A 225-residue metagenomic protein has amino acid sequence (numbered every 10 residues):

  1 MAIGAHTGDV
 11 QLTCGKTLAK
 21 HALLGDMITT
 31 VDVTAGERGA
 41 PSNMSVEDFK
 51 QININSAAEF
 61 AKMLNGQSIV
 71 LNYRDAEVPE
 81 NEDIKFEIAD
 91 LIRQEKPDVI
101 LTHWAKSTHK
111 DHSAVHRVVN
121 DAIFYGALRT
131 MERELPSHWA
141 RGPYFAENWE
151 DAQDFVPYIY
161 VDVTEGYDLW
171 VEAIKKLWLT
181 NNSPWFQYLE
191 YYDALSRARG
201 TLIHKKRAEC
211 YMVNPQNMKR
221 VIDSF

Functional and structural regions predicted by a protein language model:
M1, P79-F225: Metal-dependent de-N-acetylase/amidase catalytic core
M1-E95, M212, S224: Active-site rim/loop-helix segments in enzyme catalytic domains that contact anionic ligands
